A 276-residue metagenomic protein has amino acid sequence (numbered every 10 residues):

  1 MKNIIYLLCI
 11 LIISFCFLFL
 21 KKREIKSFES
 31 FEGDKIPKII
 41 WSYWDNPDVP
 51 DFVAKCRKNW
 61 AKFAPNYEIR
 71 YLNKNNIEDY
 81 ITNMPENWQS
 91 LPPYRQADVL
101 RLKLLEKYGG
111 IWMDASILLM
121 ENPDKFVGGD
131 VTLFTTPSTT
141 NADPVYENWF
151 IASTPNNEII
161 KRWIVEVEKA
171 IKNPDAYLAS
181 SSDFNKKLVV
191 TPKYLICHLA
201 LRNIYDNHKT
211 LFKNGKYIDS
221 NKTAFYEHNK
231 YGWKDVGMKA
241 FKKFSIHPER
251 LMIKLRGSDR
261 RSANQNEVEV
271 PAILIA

Functional and structural regions predicted by a protein language model:
M1-K2: Short, low-complexity, Lys/Arg-enriched N-terminal segments of secretory-pathway carbohydrate enzymes
I5, L11-A97, M113-A276: Glycosyltransferase-associated regions of secretory-pathway enzymes, highlighting luminal stem/catalytic domains
D98-G110: Small-residue hinge/turn detector
